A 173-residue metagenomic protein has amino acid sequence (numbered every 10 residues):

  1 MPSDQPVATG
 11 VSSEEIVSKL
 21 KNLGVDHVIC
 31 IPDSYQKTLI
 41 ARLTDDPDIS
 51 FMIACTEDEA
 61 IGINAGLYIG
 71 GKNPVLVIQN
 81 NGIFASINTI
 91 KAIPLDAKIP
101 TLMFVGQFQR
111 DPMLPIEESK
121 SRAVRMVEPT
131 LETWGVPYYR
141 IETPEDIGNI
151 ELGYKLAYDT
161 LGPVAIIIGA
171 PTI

Functional and structural regions predicted by a protein language model:
M1-I173: Thiamine diphosphate
